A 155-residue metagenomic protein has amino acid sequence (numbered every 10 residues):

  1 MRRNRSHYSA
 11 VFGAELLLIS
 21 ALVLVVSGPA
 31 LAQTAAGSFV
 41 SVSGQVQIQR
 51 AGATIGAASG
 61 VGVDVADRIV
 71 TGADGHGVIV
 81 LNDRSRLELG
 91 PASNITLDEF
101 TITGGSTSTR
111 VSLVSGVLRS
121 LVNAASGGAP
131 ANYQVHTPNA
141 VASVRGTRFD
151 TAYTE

Functional and structural regions predicted by a protein language model:
M1-V11: N-terminal secretory signal peptides that target proteins for export/translocation
G13-V26: Bacterial N-terminal signal peptides
S27-L31: C-terminal region of N-terminal signal peptides and the immediate post-cleavage residues of exported proteins
A32-E155: Flexible, surface-exposed loop/linker segments and immediately adjacent secondary-structure boundaries
